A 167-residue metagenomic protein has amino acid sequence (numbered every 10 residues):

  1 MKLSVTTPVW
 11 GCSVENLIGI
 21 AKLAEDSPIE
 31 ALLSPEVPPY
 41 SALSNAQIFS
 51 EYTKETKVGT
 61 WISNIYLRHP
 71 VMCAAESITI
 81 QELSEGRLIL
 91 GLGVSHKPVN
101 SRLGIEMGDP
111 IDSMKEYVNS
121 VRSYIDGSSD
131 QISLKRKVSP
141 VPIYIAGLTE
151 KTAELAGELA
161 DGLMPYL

Functional and structural regions predicted by a protein language model:
M1-W61: N-terminal beta1-alpha1-beta2 module of alpha/beta enzyme domains
K2-E15, S63-P70, P140-L148: Active-site mouth loops of central-metabolism enzymes
T7-V9, L17, A21, P28-I29 (+3 more regions): Conserved N-terminal glycine/acidic-rich loop preference
W10, P39, I65, S95-K97 (+1 more regions): Residue-level marker for beta-strand->alpha-helix junctions and adjacent short loops that shape enzyme
E15-G19, S44, V71-A75, L155-E158: Generic recognition of short, well-ordered alpha-helical segments
V37-Y40, S63-R68, E106-M107: Glycine-rich "substrate-gating" loop/helix at the edge of Rossmann-like oxidoreductase active sites
K57-T60, L163-L167: Short hydrophobic/aromatic-enriched beta-strand-loop microsegments
A74-Y166: Internal, glycine-rich beta/alpha segment that forms the wall or movable "lid" of small-molecule/cofactor binding
